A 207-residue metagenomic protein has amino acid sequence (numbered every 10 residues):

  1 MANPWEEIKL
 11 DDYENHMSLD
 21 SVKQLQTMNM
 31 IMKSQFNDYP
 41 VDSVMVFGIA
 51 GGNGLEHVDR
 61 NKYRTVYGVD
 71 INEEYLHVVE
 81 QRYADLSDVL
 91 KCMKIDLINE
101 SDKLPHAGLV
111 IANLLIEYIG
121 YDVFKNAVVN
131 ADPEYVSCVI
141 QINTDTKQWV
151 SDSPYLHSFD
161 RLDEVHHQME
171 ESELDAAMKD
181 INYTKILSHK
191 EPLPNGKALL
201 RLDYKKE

Functional and structural regions predicted by a protein language model:
M1-P105, D122, N126-A127, S137-E207: Class I (Rossmann-like) S-adenosyl-L-methionine-dependent methyltransferase catalytic domain, capturing the SAM-binding
V41, H106-A107, A112, P133: Local beta-strand N-terminus motif with an aromatic residue
G108-D122: A short SAM/SAH-binding and catalytic strip from SAM-dependent methyltransferases
I119, A131-P133: Helix-to-beta-strand junctions that scaffold the AdoMet/dcAdoMet cofactor pocket in Class I SAM-dependent enzymes
